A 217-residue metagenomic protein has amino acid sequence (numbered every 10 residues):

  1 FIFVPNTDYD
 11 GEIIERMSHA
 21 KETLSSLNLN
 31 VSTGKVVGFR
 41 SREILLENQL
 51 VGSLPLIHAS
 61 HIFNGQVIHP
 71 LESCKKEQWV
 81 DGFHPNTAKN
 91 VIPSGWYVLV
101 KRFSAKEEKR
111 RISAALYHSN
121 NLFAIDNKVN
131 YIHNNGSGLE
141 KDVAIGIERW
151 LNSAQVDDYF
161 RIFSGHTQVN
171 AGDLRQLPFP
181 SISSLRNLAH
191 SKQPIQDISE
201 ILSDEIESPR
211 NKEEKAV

Functional and structural regions predicted by a protein language model:
V4, Y9-N211: Polybasic, glycine- and aromatic-enriched phosphate-binding surface used to engage nucleic acids
A216-V217: Charged, non-catalytic accessory extensions
